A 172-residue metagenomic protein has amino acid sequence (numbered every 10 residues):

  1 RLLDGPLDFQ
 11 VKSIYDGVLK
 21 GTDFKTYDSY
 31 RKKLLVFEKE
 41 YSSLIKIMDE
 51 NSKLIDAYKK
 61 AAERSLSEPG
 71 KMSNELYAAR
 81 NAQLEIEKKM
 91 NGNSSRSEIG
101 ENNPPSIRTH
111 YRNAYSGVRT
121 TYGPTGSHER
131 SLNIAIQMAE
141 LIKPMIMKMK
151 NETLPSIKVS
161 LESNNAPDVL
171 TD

Functional and structural regions predicted by a protein language model:
L7-L19, D23-D172: Mature extracytoplasmic or organellar-lumen-exposed domains after removal of signal/transit peptides
